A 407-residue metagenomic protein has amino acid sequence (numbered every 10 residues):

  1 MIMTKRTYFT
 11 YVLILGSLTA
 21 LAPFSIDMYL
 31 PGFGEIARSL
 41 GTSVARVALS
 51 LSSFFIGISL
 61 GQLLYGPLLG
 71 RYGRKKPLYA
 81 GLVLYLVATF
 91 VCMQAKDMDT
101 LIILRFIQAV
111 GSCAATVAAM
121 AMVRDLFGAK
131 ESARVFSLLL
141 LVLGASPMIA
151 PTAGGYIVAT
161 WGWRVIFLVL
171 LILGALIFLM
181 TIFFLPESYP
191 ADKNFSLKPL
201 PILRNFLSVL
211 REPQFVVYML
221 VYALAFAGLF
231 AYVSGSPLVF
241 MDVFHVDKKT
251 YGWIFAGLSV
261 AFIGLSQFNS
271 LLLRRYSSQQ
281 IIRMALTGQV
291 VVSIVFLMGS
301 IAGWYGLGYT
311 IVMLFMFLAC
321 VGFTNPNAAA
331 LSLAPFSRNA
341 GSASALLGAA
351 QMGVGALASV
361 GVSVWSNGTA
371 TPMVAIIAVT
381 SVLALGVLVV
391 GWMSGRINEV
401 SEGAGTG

Functional and structural regions predicted by a protein language model:
I2-T4, S188-M219: Juxtamembrane intracellular "pre-TM" segments in multi-pass secondary transporters
G41, G73, Q94-T100, G111 (+2 more regions): Helix-breaking motifs and short loop linkers at transmembrane-helix boundaries and internal kinks in secondary membrane
L60-D99: Conserved MFS/SLC helix-loop-helix module at the cytosolic interface between two early adjacent transmembrane helices
L84-V91, D99-I107, G308-L314: Paired small-residue
T100, F127, S137-F183: Helix-loop-helix hairpin linking two adjacent transmembrane segments in secondary transporters
L104-A145: Cytoplasmic helix-loop-helix junction between adjacent transmembrane helices in 12-TM secondary transporters
I172-A191, V387-G391: C-terminal membrane-cytosol helix-exit motif in multi-pass small-molecule transporters
L331-T369, I376-I377: A late C-terminal transmembrane helix in Major Facilitator Superfamily
